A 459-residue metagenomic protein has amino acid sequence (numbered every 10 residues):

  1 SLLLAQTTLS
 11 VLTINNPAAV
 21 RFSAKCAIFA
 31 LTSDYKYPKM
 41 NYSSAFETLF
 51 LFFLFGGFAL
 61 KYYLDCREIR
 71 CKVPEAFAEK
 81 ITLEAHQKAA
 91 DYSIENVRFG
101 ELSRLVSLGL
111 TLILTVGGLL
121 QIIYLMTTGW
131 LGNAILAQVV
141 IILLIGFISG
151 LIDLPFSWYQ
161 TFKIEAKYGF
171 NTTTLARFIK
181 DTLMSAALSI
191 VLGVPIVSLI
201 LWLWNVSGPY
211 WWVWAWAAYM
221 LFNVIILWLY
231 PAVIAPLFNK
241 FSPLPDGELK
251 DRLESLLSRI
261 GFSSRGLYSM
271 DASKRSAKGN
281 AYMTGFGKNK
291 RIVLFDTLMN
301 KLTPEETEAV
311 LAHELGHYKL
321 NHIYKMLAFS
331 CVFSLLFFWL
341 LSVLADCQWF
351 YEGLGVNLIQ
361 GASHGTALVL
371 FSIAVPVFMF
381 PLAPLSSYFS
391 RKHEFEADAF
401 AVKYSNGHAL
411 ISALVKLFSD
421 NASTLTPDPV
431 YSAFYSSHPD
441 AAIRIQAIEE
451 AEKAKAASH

Functional and structural regions predicted by a protein language model:
S1, T8-N16, R21-C26: Low-acidity, Ser/Thr- and Arg-rich intrinsically disordered low-complexity segments
S1-L4, I141, F238, A367-A374: Aromatic-residue hotspot detector
L3, T32-D34, I135: Intrinsic low-complexity/disordered segments
L4-Q6, N16, F52, P304: Residue-level detector of alpha-helix boundary/anchor positions
S10, I28-L31, I148, V224: Residue-level detector of alpha-helical transmembrane segments in integral membrane proteins
I28, Y35-K39: Short, positively charged and aromatic/hydrophobic N-terminal segments
S43-A362, F380-H459: Polar-ligand-bearing catalytic/cofactor-coordination segments of membrane-embedded or membrane-tethered inner-membrane
L358-F378: Generic long, charged, amphipathic alpha-helical segments
